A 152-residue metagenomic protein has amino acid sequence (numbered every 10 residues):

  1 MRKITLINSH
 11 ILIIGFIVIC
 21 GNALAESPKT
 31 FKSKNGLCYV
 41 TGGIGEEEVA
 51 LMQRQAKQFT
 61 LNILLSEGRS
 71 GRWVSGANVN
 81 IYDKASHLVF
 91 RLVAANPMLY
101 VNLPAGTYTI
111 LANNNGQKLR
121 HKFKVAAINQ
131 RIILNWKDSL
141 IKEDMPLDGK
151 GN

Functional and structural regions predicted by a protein language model:
R2-I11: Bacterial N-terminal signal peptides that target proteins for export
C20-N22: N-terminal signal peptide c-region/cleavage motif recognized by signal peptidases
L24-A77, Q117-N152: Primarily secretory-pathway and cell-envelope proteins
E67, I81-D83, N114: Residue-level signal for short segments within beta-strands and strand-turn junctions of well-structured beta-sheet
N78-V89: Short amphipathic beta-strand segments in non-cytosolic proteins
L92-V93, K122: Short hydrophobic alpha-helix segments
N96-N102: Short, surface-exposed beta-strand/beta-hairpin micro-motifs centered on an aromatic residue
G106-A112: A short tyrosine-centered beta-strand micro-motif
